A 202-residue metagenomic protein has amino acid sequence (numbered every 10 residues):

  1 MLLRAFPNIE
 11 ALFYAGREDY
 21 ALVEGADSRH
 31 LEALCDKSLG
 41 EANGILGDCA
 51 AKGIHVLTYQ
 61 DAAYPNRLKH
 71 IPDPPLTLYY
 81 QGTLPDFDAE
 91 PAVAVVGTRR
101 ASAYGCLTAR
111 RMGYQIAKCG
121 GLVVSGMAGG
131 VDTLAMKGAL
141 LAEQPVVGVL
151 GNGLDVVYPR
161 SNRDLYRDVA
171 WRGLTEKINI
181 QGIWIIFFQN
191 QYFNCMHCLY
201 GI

Functional and structural regions predicted by a protein language model:
M1-A62: Short, small/acidic-rich helices and loops at N termini and domain boundaries of DNA replication/processing enzymes
G47-A50, T58-I202: Glycine-biased, small-residue-rich flexible motifs in mid-sequence functional cores and linkers
